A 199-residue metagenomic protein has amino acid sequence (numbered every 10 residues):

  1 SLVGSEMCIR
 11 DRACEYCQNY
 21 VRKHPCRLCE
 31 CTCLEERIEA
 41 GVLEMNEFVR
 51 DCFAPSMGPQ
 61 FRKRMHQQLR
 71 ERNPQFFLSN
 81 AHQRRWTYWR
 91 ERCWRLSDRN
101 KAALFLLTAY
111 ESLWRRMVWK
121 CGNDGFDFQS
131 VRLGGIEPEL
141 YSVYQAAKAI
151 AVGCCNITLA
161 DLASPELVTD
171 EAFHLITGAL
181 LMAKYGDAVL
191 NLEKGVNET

Functional and structural regions predicted by a protein language model:
S1-I9: Short, small-residue-biased leader/transition segments that mark boundaries at the very start of proteins
A13-C14, Q18-T199: Long acidic/polar interaction regions in large eukaryotic complex-forming proteins
